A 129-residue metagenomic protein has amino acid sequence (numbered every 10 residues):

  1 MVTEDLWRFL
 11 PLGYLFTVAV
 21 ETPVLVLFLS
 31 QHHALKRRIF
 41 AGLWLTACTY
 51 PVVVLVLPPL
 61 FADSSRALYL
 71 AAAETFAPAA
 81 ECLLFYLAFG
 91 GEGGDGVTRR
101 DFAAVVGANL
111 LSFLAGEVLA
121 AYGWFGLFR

Functional and structural regions predicted by a protein language model:
M1-R8, F128-R129: Short, strongly hydrophobic alpha-helical membrane anchors
D5-V18, R66-P78: Structural signature of hydrophobic alpha-helical transmembrane segments
Y14-S30, E81: N-terminal signal-anchor/start-transfer transmembrane helix
L27-F40, G90-R100: Membrane-interface helix-boundary motifs at transmembrane edges
A41-L60: A generic, lipid-embedded transmembrane alpha helix
T49-Y50, L70-F89: Hydrophobic alpha-helical membrane segments
D63-S64, L83-A104: Membrane-helix boundary connector in multi-pass membrane proteins
A115-R129: Juxtamembrane boundary at the C-terminal end of a transmembrane helix
